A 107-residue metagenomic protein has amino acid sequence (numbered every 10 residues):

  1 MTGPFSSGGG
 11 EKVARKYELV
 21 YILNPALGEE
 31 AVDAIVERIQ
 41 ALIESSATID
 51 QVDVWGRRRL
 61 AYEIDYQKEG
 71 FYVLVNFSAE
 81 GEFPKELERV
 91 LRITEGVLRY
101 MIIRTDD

Functional and structural regions predicted by a protein language model:
T2-D107: Structured, basic alpha/beta domains of bacterial-type, RNA-associated proteins
